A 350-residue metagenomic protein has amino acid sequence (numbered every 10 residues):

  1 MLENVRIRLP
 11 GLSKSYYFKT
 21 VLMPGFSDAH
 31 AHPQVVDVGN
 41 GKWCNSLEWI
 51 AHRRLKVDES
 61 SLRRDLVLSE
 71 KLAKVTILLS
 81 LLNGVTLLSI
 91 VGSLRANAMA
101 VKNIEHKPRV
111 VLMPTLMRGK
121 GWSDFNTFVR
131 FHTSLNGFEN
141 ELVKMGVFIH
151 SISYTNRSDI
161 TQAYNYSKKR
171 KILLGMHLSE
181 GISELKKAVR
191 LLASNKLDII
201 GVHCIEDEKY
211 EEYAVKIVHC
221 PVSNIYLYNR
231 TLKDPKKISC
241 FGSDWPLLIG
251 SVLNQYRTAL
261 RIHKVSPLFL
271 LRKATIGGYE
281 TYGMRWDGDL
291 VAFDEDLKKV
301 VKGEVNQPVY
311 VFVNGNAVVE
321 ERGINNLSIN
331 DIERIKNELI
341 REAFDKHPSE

Functional and structural regions predicted by a protein language model:
M1-L12, T275-E350: Active-site microenvironment of metallo-dependent hydrolases
M1-M23, N136-G137: Histidine-rich, glycine-flanked metal-binding segment
K19, H30, G84, V147 (+7 more regions): Divalent metal-coordination and catalytic microenvironments
T20-L22, G39-P108, R130-N140, P348: Alpha-helical scaffold segments that flank or form the walls of functional sites
P24-V36, L173-E180: Histidine-centered catalytic micro-motifs
V36-K71, V111, I182-D198, Y213-K216 (+2 more regions): Active-site gating loops and adjacent loop-to-helix segments of metal-dependent hydrolytic enzymes
L135, N140-L247, K264-V265: Active-site core of metal-dependent hydrolases
K237, I249-L290, L297: C-terminal structural cap/anchor segments
